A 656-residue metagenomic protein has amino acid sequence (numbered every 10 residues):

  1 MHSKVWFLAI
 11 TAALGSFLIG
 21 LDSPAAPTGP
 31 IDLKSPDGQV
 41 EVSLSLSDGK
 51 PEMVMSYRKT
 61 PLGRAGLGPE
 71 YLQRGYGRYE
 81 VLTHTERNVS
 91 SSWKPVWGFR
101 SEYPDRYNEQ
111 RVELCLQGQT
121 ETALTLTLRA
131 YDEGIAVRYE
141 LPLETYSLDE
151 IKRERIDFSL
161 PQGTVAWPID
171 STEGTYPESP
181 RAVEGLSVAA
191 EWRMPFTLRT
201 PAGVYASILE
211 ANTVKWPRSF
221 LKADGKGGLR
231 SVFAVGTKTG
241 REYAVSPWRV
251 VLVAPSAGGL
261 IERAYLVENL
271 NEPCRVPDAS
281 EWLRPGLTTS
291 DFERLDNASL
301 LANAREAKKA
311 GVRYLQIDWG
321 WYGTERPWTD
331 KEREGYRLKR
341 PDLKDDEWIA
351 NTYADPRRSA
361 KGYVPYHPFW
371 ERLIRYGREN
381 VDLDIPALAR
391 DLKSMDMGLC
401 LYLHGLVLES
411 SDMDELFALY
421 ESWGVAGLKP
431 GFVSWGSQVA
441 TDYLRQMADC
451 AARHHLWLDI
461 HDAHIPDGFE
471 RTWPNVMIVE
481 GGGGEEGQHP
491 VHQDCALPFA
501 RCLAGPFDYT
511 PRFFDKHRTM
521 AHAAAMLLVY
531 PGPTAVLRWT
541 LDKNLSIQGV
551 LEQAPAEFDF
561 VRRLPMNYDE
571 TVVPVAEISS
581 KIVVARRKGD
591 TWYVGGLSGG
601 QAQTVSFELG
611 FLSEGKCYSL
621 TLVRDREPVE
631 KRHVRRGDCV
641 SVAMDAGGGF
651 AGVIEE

Functional and structural regions predicted by a protein language model:
L8-L18: Bacterial N-terminal signal peptides
G20, A25-P27: Boundary at the C-terminal end of the N-terminal hydrophobic targeting segment
P27-R275: N-terminal accessory beta-strand-rich subdomains and adjacent acidic, glycine-rich linkers that precede catalytic cores
A244-Y314, D318: An acidic-aromatic substrate-binding cleft motif
G320-T519: Aromatic- and carboxylate-enriched substrate-binding clefts and catalytic-loop regions of carbohydrate-active enzymes
I465-S580: Flexible C-terminal active-site loop/helix
E577-E614, F650-A651: Carbohydrate-binding surface patches
R632-E656: C-terminal beta-strand-rich structural cap/linker in extracellular carbohydrate-active enzymes
